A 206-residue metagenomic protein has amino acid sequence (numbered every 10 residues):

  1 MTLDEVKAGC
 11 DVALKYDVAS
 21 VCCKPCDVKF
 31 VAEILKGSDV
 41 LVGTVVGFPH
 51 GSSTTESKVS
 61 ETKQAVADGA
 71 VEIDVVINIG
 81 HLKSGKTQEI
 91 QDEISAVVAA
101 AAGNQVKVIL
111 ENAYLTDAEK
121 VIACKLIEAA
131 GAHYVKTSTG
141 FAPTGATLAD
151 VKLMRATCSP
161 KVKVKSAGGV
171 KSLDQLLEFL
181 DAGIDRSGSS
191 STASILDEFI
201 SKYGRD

Functional and structural regions predicted by a protein language model:
M1-Y16, C26-V164, S172-D197, G204-D206: Alpha/beta enzyme core
A19: Metallocofactor- and cofactor-centric catalytic cores in central/energy metabolism, strongly enriched
C22-C23: Short beta-strand scaffold positions
A167: Short hydrophobic "strand-cap" motifs at the C-terminus of beta-strands
